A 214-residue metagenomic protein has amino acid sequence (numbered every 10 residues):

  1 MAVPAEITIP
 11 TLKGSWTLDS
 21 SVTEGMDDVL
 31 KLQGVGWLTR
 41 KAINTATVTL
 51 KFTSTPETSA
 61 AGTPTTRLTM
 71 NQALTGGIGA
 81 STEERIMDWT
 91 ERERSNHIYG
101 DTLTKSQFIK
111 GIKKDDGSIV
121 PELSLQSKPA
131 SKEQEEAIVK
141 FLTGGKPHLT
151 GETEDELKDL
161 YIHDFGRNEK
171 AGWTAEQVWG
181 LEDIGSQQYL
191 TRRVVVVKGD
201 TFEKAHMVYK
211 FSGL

Functional and structural regions predicted by a protein language model:
A2-L214: Soluble ligand-binding/transfer domains with enclosed cavities or grooves
